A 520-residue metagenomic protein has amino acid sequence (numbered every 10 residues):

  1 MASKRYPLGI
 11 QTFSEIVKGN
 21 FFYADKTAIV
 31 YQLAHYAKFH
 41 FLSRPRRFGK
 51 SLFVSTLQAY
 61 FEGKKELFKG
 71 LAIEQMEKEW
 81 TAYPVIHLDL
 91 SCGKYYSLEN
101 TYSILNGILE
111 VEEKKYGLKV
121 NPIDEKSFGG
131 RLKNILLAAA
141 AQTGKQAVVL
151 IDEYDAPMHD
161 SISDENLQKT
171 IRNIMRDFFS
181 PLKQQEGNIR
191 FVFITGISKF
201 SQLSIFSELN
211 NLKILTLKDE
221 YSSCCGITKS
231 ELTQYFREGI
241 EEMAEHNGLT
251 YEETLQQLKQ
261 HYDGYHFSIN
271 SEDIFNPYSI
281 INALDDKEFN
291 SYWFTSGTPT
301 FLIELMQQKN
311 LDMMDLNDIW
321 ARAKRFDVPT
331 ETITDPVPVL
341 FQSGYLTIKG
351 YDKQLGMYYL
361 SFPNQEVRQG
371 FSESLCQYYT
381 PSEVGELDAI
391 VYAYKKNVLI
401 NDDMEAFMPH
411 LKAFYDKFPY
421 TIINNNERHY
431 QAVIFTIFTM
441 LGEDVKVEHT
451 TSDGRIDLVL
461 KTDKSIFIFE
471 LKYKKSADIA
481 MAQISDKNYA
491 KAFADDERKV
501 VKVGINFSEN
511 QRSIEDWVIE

Functional and structural regions predicted by a protein language model:
M1-N426: Phosphate-binding site recognition
A138-T143, F435-D463: Active-site metal-binding core of divalent-cation-utilizing nuclease and nuclease-like domains
V148, S465-F467, V501: Structural motif
Q168-N173, Y473-A490: Mg2+/Mn2+-dependent nuclease catalytic core
F178-Q185, P338-L346, F435-T439, Q483-V503: Metal-dependent nuclease catalytic cores in nucleic-acid-processing enzymes, especially RNase H-like/related
A413-K446: Acidic-basic catalytic patches of nuclease active cores, encompassing PD-(D/E)XK and other metal-cofactor nuclease
I434, L458-Y473, K487: Conserved catalytic cores of phosphodiester-cleaving nucleases, focusing on short active-site segments
A492, D496-E520: Domain-level recognition of nuclease-like catalytic cores that cleave nucleotide substrates
